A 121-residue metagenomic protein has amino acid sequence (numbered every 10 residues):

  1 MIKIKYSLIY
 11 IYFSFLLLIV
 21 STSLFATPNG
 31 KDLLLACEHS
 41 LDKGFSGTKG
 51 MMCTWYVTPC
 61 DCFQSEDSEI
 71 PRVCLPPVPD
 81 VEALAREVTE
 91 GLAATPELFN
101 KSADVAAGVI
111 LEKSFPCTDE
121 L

Functional and structural regions predicted by a protein language model:
M1, A26-T27: Absolute protein N-terminus
I2-Y12: Bacterial N-terminal signal peptides that target proteins for export
Y12-L16, E66: Domain-scale selection of a single, long terminal region that carries the protein's primary operational module
L17-I19, D119: Prokaryotic Sec-type signal peptides and long signal-anchor helices with extended Leu/Ile/Val-rich h-regions
S21-S23: N-terminal signal peptide c-region/cleavage motif recognized by signal peptidases
T27-T89, I110: Short N-proximal segments of mature Sec-exported proteins
T89-L121: Short, compact, well-ordered microdomains
